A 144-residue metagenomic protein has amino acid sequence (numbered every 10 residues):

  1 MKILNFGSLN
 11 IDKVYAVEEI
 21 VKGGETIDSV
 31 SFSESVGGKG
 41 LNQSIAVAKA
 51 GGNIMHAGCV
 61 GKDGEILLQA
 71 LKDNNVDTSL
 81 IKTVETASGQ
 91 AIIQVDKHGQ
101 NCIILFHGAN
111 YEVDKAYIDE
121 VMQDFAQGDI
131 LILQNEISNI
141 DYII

Functional and structural regions predicted by a protein language model:
M1-A57, I66: Glycine-rich phosphate/adenosyl-contacting loop at the front of the ribokinase-like
M1-L9, Q69-T83, V95-I144: Ribokinase/PfkB-type carbohydrate-kinase core domain
A16, V36, K62-D63, S88 (+1 more regions): A structural motif shared across PLP-dependent enzymes of the aminotransferase-like
V21-K22, G61, D96: Acidic surface patches and DE-rich sequence motifs
V30-S31, M55-K62, T78-S88: Beta-strand->loop->alpha-helix junctions that form or flank phosphate-binding loops in nucleotide-handling enzymes
I45, Q90-Q94, C102: Short beta-strand scaffold segments in enzyme catalytic cores
G58-N74: Short, electropositive alpha-helical surface patch
G64, G89, I140-I143: Short, well-ordered alpha-helical microsegments
